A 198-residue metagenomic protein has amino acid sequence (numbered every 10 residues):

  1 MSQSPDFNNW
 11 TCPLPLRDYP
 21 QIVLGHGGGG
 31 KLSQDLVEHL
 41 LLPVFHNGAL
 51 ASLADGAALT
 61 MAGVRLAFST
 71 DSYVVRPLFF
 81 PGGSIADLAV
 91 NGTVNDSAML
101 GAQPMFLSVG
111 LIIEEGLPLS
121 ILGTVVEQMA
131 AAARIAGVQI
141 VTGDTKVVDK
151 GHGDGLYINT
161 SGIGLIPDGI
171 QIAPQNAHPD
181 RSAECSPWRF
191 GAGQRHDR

Functional and structural regions predicted by a protein language model:
M1-R198: Helix-biased detector of long, well-ordered alpha-helical tracts
